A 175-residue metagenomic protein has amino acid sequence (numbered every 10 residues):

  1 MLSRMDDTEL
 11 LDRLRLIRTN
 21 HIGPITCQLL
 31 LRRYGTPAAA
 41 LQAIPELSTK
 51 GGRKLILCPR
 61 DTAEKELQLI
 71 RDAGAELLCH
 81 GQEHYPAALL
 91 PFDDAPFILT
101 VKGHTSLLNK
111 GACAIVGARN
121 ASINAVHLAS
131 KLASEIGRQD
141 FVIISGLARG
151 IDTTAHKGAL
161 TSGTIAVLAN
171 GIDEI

Functional and structural regions predicted by a protein language model:
M1-E135, A169: Short, positively charged patches
A133, G137, V142-I175: Phosphate/pyrophosphate-binding betaalpha-module
